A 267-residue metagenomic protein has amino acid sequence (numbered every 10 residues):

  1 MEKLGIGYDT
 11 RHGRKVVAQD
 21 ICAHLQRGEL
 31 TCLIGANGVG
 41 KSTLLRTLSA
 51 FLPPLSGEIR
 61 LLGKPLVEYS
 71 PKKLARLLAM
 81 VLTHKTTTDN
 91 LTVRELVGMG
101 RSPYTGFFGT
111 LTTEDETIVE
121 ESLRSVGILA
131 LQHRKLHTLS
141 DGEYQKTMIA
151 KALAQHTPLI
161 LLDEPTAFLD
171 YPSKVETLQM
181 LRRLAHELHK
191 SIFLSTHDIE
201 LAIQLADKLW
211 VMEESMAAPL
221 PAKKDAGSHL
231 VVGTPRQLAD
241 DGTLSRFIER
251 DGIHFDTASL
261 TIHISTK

Functional and structural regions predicted by a protein language model:
I34-A36: The feature captures the beta-strand-to-loop junction immediately N-terminal to the Walker
S49: Helix-to-loop junction immediately C-terminal to a conserved catalytic motif
G57-P65, L74: Conserved ABC transporter NBD signature motif
K135-L139: Conserved ABC ATPase signature
I160-D163: Catalytic Walker B motif of ABC-type/P-loop ATPase nucleotide-binding domains
T196-H197: H-loop/switch region of ABC-family ATPase nucleotide-binding domains
R236-D240, R246-K267: ABC ATPase nucleotide-binding domains
